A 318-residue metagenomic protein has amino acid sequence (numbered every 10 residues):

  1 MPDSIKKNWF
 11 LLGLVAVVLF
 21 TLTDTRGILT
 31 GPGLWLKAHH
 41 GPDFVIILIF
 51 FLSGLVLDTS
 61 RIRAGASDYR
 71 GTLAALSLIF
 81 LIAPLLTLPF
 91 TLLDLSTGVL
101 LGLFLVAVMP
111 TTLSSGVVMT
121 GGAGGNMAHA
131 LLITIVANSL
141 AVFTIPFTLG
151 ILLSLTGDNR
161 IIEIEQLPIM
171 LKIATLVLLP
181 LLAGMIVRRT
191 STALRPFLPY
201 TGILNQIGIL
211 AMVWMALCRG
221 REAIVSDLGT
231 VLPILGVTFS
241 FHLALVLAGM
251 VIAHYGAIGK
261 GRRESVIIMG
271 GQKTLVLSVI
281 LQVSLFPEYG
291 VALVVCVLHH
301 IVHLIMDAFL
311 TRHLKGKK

Functional and structural regions predicted by a protein language model:
M1-K318: Alpha-helical transmembrane segments of multi-pass small-molecule/ion transporters
